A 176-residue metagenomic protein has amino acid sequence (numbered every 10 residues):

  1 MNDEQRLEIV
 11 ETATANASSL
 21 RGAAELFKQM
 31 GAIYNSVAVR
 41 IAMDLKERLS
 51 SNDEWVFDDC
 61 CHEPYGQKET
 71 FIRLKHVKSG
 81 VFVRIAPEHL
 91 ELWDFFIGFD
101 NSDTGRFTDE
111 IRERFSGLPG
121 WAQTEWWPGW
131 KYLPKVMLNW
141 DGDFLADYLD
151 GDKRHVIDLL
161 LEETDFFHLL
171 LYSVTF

Functional and structural regions predicted by a protein language model:
M1-I9: Contiguous mid-protein beta-loop-alpha structural module that forms a pocket-lining wall or clamp of enzyme active
A13-D141: Polyanion-binding interface signature
G120-D165, L169: Catalytic "initiation/cleavage/transfer" segments centered on a nucleophilic residue and adjacent nucleic-acid-engaging
S173: Charged phosphate-binding loop/patch that engages nucleotide di/tri-phosphates or the phosphate backbone of nucleic
